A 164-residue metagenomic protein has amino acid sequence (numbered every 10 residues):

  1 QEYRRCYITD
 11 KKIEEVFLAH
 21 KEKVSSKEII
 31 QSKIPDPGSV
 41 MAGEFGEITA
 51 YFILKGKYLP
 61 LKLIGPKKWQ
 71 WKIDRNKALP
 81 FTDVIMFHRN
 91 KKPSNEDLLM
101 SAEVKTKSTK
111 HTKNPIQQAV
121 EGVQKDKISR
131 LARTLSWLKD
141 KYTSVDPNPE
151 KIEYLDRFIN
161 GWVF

Functional and structural regions predicted by a protein language model:
Q1-I53: Interdomain/boundary linker segments immediately adjacent to catalytic/signaling cores
T49-F52, K57, K77, F81: Internal, conserved structured core segments that host functional sites
L54, V84-M86, M100-T106: Conserved catalytic cores of phosphodiester-cleaving nucleases, focusing on short active-site segments
K57-K77: A short acidic/basic microdomain associated with nuclease active sites
K62, N90-D97: Short, solvent-exposed loop/turn segments that connect beta-strands within catalytic domains and beta-strand-rich
P66, N95-L98, H111-I116: A short secondary-structure junction signal
D74-H88: Charged mid-protein connector segments
K110-F164: Acidic, metal/cofactor-coordinating or nucleic-acid-engaging core segments within structured domains
